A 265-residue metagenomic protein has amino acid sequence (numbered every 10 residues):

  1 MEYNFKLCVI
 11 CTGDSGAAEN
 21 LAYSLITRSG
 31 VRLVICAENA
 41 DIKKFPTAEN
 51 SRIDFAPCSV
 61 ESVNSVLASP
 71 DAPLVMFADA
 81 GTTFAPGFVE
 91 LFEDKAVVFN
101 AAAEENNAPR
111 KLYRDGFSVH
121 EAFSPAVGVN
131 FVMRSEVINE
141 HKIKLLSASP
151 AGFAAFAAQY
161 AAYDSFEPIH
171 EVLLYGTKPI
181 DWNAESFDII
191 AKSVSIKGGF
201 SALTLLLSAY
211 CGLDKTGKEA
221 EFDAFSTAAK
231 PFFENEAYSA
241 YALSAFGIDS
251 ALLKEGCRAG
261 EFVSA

Functional and structural regions predicted by a protein language model:
M1-S24: N-proximal low-complexity "stem/linker" segments adjacent to membrane-targeting elements
Y23-V31: Short, acidic, metal-binding catalytic loop of nucleotide-sugar glycosyltransferases
A48-E49, I53-F55, E61, K192 (+1 more regions): Membrane-interface aromatic/basic loop that binds lipid-linked glycans or pyrophosphate carriers, typified by
E61-S65, G87-N139: Flexible acidic/His/Gly-enriched loops in nucleotide-sugar-dependent glycosyltransferase catalytic domains
V63-L74: Active-site nucleotide-sugar/metal-binding loop of Leloir-type enzymes
A72-T83: Short beta-strand-to-loop acidic/aromatic patch adjacent to the donor-nucleotide binding site
G116-N183: Conserved nucleotide-sugar donor-binding catalytic segment
G176-S208, K218-F233: Catalytic core of nucleotide-sugar-dependent glycosyltransferases
